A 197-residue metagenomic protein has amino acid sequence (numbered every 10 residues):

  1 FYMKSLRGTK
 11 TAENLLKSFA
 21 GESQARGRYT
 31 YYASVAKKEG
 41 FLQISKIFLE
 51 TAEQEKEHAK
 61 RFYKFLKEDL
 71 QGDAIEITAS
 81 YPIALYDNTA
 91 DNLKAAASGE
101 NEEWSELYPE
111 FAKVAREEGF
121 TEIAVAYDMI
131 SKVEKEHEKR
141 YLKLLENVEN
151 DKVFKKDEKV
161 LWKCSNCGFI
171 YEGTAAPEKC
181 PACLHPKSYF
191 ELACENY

Functional and structural regions predicted by a protein language model:
Y2-Y197: Non-heme di-metal
